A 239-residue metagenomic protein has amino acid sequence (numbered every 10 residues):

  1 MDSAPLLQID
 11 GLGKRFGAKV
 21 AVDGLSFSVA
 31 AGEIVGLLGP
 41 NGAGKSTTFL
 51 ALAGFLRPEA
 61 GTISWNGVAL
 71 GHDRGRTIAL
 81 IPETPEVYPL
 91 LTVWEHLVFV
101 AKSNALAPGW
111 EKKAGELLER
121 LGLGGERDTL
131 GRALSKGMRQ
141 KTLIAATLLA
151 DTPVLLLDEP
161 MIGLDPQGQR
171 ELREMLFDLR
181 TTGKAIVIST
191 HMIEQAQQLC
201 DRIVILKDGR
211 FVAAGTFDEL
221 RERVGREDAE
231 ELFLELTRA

Functional and structural regions predicted by a protein language model:
G61-R76: Conserved ABC transporter NBD signature motif
V98, K102-A105, G109-E126: Conserved ABC ATPase "signature" region
L130-G137: Conserved ABC ATPase signature
L155-E159: Catalytic Walker B motif of ABC-type/P-loop ATPase nucleotide-binding domains
Q169-T182: Helical segment within the ABC ATPase nucleotide-binding domain
A214-G215: ABC ATPase "signature
